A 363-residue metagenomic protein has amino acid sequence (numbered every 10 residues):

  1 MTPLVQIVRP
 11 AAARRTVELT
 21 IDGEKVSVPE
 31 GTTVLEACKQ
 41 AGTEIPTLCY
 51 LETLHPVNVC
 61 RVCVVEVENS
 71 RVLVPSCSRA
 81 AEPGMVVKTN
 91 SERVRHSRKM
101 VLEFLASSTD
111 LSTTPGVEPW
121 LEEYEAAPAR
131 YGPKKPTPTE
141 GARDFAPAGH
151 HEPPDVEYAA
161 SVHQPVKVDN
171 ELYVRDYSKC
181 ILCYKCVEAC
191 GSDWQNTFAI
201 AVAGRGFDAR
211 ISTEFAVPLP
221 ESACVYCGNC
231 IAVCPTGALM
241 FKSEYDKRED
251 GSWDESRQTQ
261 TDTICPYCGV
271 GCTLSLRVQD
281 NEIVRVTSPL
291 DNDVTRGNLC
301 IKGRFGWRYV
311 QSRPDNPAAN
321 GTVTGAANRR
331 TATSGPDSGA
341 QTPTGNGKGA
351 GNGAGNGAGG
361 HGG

Functional and structural regions predicted by a protein language model:
M1-A13, K134, R296, N328-T331 (+1 more regions): Intrinsic disorder at enzyme termini
M1-P29, G355-G362: Generic start-of-chain signal for non-secretory N-termini
T2-L4, R61-V62, S70-A223, I231-A232 (+5 more regions): Fe-S ferredoxin-like electron-transfer domains and their immediately adjacent linker/connector regions across
V17, D22-P83, S97: N-terminal cofactor/phosphate-binding cores enriched in small/glycine residues, especially glycine-rich loops such as
K25, A199, T273-S275: Short, surface-exposed charged micro-motifs
H96-R98, E188-G191, V233-P235, K242-S243 (+4 more regions): Short helix/loop capping segments that flank catalytic or ligand/cofactor-binding pockets
R257-D291: Catalytic and ligand-binding motifs that coordinate phosphates/metal ions in nucleic-acid-processing enzymes
Q279-G339, P343, G347-G363: Cofactor-/ligand-binding subdomain signature composed of acidic, glycine-rich, tryptophan-containing flexible loops
